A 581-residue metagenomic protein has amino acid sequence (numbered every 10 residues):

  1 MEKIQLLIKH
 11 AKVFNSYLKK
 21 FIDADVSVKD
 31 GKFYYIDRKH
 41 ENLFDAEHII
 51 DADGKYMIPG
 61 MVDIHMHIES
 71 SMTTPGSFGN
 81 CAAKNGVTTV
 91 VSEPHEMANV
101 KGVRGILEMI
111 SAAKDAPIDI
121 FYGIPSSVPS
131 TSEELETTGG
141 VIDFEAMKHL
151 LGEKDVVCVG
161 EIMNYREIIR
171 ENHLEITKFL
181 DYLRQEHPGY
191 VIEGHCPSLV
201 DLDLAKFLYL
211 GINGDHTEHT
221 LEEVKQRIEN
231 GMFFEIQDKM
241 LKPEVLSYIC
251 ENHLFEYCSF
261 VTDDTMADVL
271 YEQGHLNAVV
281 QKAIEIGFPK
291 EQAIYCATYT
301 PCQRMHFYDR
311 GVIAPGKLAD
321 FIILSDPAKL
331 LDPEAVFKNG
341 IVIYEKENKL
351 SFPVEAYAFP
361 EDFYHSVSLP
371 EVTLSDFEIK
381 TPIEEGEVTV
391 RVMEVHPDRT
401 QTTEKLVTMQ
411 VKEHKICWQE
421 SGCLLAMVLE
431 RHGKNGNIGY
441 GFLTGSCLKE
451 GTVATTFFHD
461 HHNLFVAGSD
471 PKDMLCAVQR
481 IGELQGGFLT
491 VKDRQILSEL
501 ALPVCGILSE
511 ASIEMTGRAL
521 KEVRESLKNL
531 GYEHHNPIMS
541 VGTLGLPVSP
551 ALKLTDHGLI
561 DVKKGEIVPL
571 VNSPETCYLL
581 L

Functional and structural regions predicted by a protein language model:
M1-Y34, K39, A83-N85, Y271-G287 (+1 more regions): Active-site microenvironment of metallo-dependent hydrolases
E2-H10, D30, N42-S92: Replace "His-x-His-based motif
I58-H65, S92-H95, G123, G160 (+3 more regions): Active-site neighborhood of phospho(di)ester-bond hydrolases with catalytic His/Asp-centered motifs
G79-G189, L497-A501: Divalent-metal coordination cores built from histidine and acidic residues
P94-M97, P125-S127, N164, P197-S198 (+5 more regions): Short, ordered loop/turn segments at secondary-structure junctions
K101-G105, T131-T138, R170-L174, D203-F207 (+8 more regions): Short acidic, glycine/serine/threonine-rich loops at helix termini
G140-G160, E167-I236, M240-F260, Y271-E285 (+1 more regions): Histidine/acidic residue-rich metal-binding segments in metalloenzymes
